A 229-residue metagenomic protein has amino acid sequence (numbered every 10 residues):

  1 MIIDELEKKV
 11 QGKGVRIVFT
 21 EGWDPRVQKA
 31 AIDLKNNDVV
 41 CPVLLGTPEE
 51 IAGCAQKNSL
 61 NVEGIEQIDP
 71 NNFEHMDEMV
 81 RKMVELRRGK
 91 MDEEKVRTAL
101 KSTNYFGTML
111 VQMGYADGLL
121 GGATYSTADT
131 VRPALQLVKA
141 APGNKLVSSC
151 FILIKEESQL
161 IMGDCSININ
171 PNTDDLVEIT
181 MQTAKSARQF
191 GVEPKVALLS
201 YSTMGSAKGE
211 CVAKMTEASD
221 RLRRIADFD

Functional and structural regions predicted by a protein language model:
M1-D229: Anion-binding alpha/beta catalytic cores of soluble intermediary-metabolism enzymes, centered on
